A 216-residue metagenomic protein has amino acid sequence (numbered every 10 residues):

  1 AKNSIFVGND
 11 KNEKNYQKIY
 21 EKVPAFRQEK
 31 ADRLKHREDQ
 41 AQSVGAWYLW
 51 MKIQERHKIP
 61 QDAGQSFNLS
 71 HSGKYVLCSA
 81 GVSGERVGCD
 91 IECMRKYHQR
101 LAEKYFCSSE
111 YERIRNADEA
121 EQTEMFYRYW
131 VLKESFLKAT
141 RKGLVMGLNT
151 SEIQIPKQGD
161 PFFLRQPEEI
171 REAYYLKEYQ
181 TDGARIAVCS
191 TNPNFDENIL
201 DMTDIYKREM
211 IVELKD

Functional and structural regions predicted by a protein language model:
A1-D216: Core catalytic alpha/beta fold that binds nucleotide/phospho-ligands
